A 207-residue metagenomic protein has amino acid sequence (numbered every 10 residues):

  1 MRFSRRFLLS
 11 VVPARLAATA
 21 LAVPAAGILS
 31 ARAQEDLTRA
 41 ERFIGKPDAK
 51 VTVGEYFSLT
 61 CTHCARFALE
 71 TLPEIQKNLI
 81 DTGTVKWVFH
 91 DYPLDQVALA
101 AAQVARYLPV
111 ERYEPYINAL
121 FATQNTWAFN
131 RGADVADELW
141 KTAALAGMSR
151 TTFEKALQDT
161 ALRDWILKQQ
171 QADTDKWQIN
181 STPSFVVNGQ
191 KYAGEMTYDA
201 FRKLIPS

Functional and structural regions predicted by a protein language model:
R2-F3, F7-L94, L167-K176, S207: Extracytoplasmic thiol/disulfide redox context detector
R2-F3, S58, W140-S207: C-terminal cap of thioredoxin/glutaredoxin-like
P13, F121-A122, Q158: Short amphipathic alpha-helical surface patches that mediate protein-protein
L16, G83, R112-Y113, R150-T151 (+1 more regions): Secondary-structure boundary/capping signal
A17-A18, A122-N125, L162: Residue-level marker of structural boundaries
R32, T38-R39, L99, A122 (+1 more regions): Residue-level signal for pocket-adjacent positions within structured domains
F57, A65-A144: Structural alpha/beta surface segment adjacent to cysteine/selenocysteine redox centers across thiol/disulfide enzymes
